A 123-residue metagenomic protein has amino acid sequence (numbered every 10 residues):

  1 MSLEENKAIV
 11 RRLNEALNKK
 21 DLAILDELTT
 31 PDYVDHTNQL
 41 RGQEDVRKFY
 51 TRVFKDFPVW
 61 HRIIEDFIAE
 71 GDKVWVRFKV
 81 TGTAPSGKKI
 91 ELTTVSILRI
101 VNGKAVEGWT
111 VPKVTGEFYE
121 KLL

Functional and structural regions predicted by a protein language model:
M1-L123: C-terminal and inter-domain tail/linker signature
